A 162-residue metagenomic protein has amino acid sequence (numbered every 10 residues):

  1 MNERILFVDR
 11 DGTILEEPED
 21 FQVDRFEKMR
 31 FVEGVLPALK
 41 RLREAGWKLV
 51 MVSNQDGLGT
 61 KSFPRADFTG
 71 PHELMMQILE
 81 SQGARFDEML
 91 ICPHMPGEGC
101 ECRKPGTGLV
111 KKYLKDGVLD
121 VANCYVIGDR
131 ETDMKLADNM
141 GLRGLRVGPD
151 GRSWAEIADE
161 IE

Functional and structural regions predicted by a protein language model:
M1-V50: Active-site neighborhood of HAD-like aspartate-dependent phosphohydrolases
N2-L6, A66, G70-D87, M95-V126 (+1 more regions): Asp-based, Mg2+/Mn2+-dependent phosphohydrolase catalytic module
D11, D56, I127: Short glycine-rich loop/turn motifs that provide flexible caps or phosphate-binding loops at active sites
I14-E33, L58-D67, Q82, H94-E101: Metal-dependent phosphoesterase signature
E27-K28, M51, A84, S153: Sparse recognition of residues in long alpha-helices and their boundaries
K28, K40, K48, K61 (+3 more regions): Context-gated lysine
V35, L39-M75, D87-M95, A137: Substrate-recognition element of Asp-dependent hydrolases with the DxDx(T/V) motif
